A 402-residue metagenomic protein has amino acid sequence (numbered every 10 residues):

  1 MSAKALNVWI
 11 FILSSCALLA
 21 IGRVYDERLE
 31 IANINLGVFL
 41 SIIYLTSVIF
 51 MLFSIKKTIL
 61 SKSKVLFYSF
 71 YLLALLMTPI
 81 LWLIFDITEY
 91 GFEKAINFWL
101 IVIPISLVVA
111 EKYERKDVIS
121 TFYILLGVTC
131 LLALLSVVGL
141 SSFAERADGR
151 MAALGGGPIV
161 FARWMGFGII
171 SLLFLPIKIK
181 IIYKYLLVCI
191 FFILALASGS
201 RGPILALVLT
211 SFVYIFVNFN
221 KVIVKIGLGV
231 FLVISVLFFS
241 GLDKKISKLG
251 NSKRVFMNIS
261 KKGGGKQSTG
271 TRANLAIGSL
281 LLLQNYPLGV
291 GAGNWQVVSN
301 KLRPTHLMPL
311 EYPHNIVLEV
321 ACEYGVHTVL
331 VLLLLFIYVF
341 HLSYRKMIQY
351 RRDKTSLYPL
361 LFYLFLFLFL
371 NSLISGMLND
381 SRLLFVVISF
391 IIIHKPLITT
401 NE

Functional and structural regions predicted by a protein language model:
M1-K56, L75-I84, L368-L370: N-terminal signal-anchor transmembrane segment
S2-K4, I42-T58, F167-K178, F212 (+3 more regions): Hydrophobic, aromatic-rich transmembrane alpha-helices and their immediate juxtamembrane boundary segments
V65-T78, I87-A110, L126, P158: Aromatic-anchored transmembrane helix interface
D117-R146, G156-N218, Y338, L342-R345 (+1 more regions): Alpha-helical transmembrane segments of multi-pass inner-membrane proteins
A144-E145, A152, K262-I277, L281-Y324 (+1 more regions): Long extracytoplasmic/lumenal interhelical loops at the membrane interface of multi-pass membrane proteins
A197, N218-G263, I277-Q284: A membrane-periplasm/extracellular boundary helix in multi-pass inner-membrane enzymes that assemble envelope glycans
F216, V222-I223, Y324-F369, K395: Hydrophobic transmembrane alpha-helices and their immediate junctions
L360-E402: Transmembrane alpha-helices of multi-pass inner-membrane enzymes
